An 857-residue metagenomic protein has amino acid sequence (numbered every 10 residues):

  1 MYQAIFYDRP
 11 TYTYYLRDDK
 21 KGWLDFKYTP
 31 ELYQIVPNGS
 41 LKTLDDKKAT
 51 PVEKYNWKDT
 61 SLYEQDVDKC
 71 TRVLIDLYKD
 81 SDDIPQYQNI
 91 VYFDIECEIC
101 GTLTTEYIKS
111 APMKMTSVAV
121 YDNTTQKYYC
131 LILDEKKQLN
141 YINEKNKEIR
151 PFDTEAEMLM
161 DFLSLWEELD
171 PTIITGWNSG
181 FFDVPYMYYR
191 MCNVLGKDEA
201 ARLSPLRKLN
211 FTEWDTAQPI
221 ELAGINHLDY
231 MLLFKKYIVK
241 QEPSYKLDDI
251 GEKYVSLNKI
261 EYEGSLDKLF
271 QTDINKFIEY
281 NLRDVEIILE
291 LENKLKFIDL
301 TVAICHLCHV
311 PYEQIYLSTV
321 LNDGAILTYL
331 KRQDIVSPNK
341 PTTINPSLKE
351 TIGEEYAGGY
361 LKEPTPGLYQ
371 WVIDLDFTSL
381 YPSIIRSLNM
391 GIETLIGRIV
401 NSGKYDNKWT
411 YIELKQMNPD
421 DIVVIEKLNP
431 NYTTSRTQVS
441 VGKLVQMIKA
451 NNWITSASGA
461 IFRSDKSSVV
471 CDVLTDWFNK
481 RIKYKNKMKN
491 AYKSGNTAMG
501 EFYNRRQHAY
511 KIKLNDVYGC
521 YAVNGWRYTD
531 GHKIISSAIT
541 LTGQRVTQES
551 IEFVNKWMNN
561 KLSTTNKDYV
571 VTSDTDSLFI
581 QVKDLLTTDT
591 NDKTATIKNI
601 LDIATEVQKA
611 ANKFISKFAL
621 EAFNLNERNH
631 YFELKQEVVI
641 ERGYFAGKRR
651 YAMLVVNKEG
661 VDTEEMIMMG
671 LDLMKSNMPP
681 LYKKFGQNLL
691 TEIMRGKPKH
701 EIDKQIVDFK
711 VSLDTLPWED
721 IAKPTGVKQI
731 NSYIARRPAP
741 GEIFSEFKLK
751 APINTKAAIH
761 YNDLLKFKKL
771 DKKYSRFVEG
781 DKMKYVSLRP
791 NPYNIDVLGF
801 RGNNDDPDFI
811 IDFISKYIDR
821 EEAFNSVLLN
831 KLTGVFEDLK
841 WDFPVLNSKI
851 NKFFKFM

Functional and structural regions predicted by a protein language model:
M1-D170, R283, I287-H306, V310-G358 (+5 more regions): DnaQ-like (DEDDh/DEDDy) 3′-5′ exonuclease domain used for proofreading and 3′-end trimming on nucleic acids
Y15-D18, L24, D267-I399, Y405-Y411 (+6 more regions): Common nucleic-acid-contacting/processivity interface regions adjacent to the catalytic cores of nucleic-acid enzymes
Y128-L131, Q138-Y141, N146-I149, D153 (+3 more regions): Active-site-proximal helix-loop-helix substrate-binding element of RNase H-like nuclease domains
F162-Y186: Proline-aspartate-enriched helix->loop->beta-strand connector
L474-A491, Y510: Non-transmembrane amphipathic alpha-helical segments
Y569-D574, N626-E627: Short beta-strand
L578-V607: Catalytic palm subdomain of template-directed nucleic-acid polymerases, centered on the conserved carboxylate motif
A604-M857: C-terminal, non-catalytic extensions of nucleic-acid polymerases
